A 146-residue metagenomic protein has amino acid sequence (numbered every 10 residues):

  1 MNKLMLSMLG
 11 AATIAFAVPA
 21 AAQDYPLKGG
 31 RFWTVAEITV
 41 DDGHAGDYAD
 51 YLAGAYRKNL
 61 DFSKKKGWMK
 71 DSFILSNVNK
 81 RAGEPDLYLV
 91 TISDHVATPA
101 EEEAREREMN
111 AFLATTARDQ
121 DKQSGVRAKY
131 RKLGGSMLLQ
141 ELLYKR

Functional and structural regions predicted by a protein language model:
M1-M8: Bacterial N-terminal signal peptides that target proteins for export
L9-G10, I14: Hydrophobic helical h-region of N-terminal Sec-dependent signal peptides in bacterial secretory/periplasmic proteins
A17-P19: N-terminal signal peptide c-region/cleavage motif recognized by signal peptidases
D24-L27, K58, F62-K70, E84 (+1 more regions): An amphipathic, aromatic/His-enriched active-site/gating alpha helix that lines ligand/cofactor pockets
K28-G43, L87: Acidic/histidine-rich, surface-exposed loop or edge segments in extracytoplasmic proteins
A36, Y48, L89-T91, P99: Hydrophobic pocket/interface hotspot
D41-Y88: N-terminal, post-signal-peptide region of Sec/Tat-exported proteins
K145-R146: Short, solvent-exposed mixed-charge patches
